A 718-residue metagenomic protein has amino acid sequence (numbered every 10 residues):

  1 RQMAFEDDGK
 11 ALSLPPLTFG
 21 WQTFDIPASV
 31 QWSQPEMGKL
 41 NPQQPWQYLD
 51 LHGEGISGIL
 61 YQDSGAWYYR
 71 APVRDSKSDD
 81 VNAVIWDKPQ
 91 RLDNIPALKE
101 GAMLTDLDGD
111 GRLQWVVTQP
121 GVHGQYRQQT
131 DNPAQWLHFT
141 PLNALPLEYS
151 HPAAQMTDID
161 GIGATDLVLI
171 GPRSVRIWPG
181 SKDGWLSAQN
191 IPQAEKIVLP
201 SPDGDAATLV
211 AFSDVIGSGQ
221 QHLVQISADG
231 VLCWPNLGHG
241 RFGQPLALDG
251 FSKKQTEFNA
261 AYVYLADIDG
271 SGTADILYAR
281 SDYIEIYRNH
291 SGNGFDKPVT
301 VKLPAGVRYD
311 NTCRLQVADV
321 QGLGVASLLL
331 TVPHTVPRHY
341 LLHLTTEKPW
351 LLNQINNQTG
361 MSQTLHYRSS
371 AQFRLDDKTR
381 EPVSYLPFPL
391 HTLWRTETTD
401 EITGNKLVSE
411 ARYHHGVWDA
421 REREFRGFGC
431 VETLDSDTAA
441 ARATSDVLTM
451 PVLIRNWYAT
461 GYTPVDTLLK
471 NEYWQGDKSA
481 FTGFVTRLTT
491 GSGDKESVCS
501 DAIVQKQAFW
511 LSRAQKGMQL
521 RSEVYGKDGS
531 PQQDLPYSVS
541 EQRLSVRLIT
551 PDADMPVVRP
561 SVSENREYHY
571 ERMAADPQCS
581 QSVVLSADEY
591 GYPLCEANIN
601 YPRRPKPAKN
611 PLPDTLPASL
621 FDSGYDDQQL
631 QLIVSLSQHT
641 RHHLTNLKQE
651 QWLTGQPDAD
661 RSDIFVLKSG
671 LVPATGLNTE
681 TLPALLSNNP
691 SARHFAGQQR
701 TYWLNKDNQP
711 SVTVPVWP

Functional and structural regions predicted by a protein language model:
R1-A274, R280-P718: Non-catalytic interaction/targeting regions
